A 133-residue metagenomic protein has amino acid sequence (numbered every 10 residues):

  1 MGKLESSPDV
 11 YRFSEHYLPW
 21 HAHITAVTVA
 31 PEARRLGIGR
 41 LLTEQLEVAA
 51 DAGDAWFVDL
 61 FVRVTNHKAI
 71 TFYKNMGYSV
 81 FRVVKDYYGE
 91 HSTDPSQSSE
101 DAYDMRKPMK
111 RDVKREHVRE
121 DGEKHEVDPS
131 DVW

Functional and structural regions predicted by a protein language model:
M1-R34, R40-D54, V83, R106-E116 (+1 more regions): Acetyl-CoA-dependent GNAT
T28, V64-N66: Active-site-proximal loop/turn and secondary-structure-junction residues that shape catalytic pockets, frequently
R35, A69-I70: Internal amphipathic alpha-helical segments of the cytochrome P450 catalytic fold
T43, N66-A69, K85-S92: Short glycine/proline-centered loop/turn elements that form peptide/ligand docking sites
A50-V62, F72: Conserved GNAT acetyl-CoA-binding A-motif
D59-F61, K74, S79-D104: Conserved catalytic-core motifs of GNAT/GCN5-like acyltransferases
Q97-D101, D112, D121: Charge-rich, low-complexity terminal tails
